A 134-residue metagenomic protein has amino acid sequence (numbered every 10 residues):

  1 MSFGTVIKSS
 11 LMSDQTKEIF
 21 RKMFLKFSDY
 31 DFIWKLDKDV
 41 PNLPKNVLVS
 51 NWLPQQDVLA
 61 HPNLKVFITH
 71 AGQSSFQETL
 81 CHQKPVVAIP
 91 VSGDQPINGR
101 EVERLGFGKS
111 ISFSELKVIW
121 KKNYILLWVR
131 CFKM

Functional and structural regions predicted by a protein language model:
M1-M134: Catalytic core of nucleotide-sugar-dependent glycosyltransferases
